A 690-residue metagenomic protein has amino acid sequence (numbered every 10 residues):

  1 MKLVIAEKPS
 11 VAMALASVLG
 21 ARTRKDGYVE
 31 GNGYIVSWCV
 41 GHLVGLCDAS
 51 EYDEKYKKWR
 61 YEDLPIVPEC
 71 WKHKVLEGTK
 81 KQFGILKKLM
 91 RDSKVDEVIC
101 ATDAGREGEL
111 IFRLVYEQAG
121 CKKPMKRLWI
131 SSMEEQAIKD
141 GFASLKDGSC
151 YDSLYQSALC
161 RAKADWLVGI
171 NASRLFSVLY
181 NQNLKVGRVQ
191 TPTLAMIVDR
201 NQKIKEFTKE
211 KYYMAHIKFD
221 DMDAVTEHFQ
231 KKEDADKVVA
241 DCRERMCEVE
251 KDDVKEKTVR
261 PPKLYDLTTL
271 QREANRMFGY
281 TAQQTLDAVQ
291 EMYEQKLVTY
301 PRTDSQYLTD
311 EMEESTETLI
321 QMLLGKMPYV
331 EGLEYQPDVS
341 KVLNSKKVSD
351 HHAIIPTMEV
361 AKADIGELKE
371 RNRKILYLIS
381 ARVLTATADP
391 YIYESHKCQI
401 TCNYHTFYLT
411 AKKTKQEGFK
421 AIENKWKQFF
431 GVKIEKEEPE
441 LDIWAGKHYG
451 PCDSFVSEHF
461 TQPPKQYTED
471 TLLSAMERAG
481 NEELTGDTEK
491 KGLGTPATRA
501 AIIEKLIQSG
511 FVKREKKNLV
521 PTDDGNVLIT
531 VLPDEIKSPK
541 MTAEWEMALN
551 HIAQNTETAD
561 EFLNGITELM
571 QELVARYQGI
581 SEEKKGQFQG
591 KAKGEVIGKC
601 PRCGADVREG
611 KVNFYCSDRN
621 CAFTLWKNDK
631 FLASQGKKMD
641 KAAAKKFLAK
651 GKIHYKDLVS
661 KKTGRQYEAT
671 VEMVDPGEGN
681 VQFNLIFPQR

Functional and structural regions predicted by a protein language model:
M1-A162, W166, Q462-P463: Intrinsically disordered, low-complexity regulatory segments
M1-L3, A101-A104, N181-N183, V254-K263 (+3 more regions): Conserved short loop/turn motifs at secondary-structure junctions
K2-L3, T79, M90, Q118 (+5 more regions): Basic, low-complexity terminal or inter-domain segments flanking catalytic cores
P9-A16, G33-V36, V40, L76-K87 (+17 more regions): Amphipathic alpha-helical transducer elements in NTP-driven molecular machines
S93, E135-F219, V254-T258: C-terminal or mid-to-C-terminal helical accessory/interaction module adjacent to the motor/catalytic core
D223, D253-K255, L324: Phosphate-rich ligand and nucleic-acid binding surfaces
K232-Y265, Q271: Metal- or metallocofactor-binding catalytic centers and their adjacent structured scaffolds across diverse enzyme
